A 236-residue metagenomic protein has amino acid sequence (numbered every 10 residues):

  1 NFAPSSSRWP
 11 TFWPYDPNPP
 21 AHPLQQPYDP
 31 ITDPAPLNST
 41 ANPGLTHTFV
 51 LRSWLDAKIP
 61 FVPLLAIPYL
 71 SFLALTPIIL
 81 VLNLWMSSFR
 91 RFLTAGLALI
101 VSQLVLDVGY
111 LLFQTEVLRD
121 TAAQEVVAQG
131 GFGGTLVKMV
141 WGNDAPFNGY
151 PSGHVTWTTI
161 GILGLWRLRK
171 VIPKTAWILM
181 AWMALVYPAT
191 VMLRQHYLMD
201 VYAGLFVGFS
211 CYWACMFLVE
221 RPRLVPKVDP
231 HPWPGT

Functional and structural regions predicted by a protein language model:
N1, Q103-G109, A181-M192: Aromatic-anchored segments of alpha-helical transmembrane domains
N1-T76: N-terminal transmembrane-helix/juxtamembrane module of multi-pass inner/ER membrane proteins
A3, S7-P19, L37-T46, W85-T175 (+1 more regions): Membrane-interface loops
A66, L70, A74, L99 (+3 more regions): Alpha-helical transmembrane spans of integral membrane proteins, capturing the lipid-embedded, hydrophobic core of TM
S71, T156, L198, Y202: Active-site His/Glu-centered metal-binding helix of metallohydrolases
A74-V81, V155-L179, F206-F217: Membrane-interfacial alpha-helical segments at the cytosolic side of multi-pass membrane proteins
V117-Q124, A145-Y150, L185-C211: Interfacial helix-loop-helix junctions of multi-pass membrane proteins
M183, L193, A203-T236: C-terminal membrane module of polytopic membrane proteins
